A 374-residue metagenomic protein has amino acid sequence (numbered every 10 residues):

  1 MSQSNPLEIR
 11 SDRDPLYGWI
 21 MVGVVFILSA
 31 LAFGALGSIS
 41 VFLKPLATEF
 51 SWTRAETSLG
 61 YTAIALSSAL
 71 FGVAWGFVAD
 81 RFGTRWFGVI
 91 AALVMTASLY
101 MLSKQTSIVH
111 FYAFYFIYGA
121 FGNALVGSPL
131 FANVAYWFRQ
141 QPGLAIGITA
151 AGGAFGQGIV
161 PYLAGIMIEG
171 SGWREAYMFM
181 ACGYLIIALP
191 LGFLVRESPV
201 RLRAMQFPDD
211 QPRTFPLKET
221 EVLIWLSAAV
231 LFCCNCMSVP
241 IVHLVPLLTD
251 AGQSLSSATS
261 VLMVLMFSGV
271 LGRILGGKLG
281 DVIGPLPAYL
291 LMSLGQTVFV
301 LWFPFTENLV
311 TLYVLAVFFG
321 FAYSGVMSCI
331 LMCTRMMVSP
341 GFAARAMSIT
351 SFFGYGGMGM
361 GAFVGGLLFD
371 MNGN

Functional and structural regions predicted by a protein language model:
S29-A30, S98, V109-L125, L231 (+1 more regions): Hydrophobic core of transmembrane alpha-helices in multi-pass small-molecule transporters, especially MFS/SLC-type
I39-K44, E219-K278: Extracytoplasmic gate region of multi-pass secondary transporters
L46, A124-F138, G325-V338: Intracellular juxtamembrane helix-capping segments at the cytosolic ends of symmetry-related transmembrane helices
L46-A47, V78-A79, I159-G172, A176 (+3 more regions): Interfacial helix-cap and linker-helix signal at transmembrane-aqueous boundaries of multi-pass secondary transporters
L93-T106, G295-E307: C-terminal ends and interior cores of transmembrane alpha-helices in multi-pass membrane transporters/permeases
T149-E197: Helix-loop-helix hairpin linking two adjacent transmembrane segments in secondary transporters
Q157, M337-N374: A late C-terminal transmembrane helix in Major Facilitator Superfamily
M237, S257, M263-L275, G280-C333: C-terminal transmembrane helical hairpin of 12-TM major facilitator-type secondary transporters
